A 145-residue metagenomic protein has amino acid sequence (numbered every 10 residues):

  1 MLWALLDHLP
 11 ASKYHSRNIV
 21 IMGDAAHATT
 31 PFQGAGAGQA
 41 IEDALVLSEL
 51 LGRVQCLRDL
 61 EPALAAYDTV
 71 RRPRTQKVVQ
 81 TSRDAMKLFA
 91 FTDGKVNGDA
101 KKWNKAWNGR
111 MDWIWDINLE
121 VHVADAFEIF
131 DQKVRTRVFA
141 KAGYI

Functional and structural regions predicted by a protein language model:
M1-D84: Conserved mid-domain beta->alpha element of the FAD-binding
A25-A28, L45-C56, A65-P73, A90-I145: C-terminal lid/capping helical subdomain adjacent to the catalytic/cofactor pocket in oxidative enzymes
